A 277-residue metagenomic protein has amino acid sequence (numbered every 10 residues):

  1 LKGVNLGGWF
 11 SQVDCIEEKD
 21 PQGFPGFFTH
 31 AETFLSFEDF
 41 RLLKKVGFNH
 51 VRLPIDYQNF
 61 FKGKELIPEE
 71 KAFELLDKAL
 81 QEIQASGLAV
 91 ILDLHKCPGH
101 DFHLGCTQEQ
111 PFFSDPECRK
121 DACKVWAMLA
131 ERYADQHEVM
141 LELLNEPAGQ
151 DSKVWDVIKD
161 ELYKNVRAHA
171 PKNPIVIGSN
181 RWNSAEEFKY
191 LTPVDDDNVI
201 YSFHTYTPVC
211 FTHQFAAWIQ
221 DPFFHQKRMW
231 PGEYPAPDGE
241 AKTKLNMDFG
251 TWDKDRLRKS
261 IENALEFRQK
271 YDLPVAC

Functional and structural regions predicted by a protein language model:
L1-P174, S179-E187, N198: Active-site mouth of glycoside hydrolases
S114-C277: Active-site region of glycoside hydrolase catalytic domains
